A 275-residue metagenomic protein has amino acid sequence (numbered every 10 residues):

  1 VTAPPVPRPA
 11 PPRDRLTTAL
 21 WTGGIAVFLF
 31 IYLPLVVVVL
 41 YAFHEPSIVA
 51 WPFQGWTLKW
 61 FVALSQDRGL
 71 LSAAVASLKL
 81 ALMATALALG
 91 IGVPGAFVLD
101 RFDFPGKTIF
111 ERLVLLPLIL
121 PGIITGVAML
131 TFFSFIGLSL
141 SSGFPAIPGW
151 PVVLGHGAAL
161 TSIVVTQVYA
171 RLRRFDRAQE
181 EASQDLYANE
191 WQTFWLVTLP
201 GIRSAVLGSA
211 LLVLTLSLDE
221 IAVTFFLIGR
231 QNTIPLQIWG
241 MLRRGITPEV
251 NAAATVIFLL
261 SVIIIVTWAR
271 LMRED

Functional and structural regions predicted by a protein language model:
V1-R68, S72-V75, K79, A146 (+2 more regions): N-terminal, non-cleaved signal-anchor transmembrane helix
T2-P11, R15-T22, Y169-Q184, A188-L199 (+1 more regions): C-terminal transmembrane helix and the adjacent membrane-cytosol boundary/short C-terminal tail of inner/organellar
A3-R13, L82-V114, V127, T131-F135 (+3 more regions): Transmembrane-helix boundary motif in ABC transporter permease subunits
P4-T17, P46, L58-G69, L218 (+1 more regions): Interhelical loop and adjacent transmembrane-helix boundary motif in polytopic membrane transport permeases
P7-A10, V49, F53, L58 (+4 more regions): Membrane-interfacial helix termini and adjacent extracytoplasmic/periplasmic loops of multi-pass transporters
G23, F28-L35, L116, G126 (+3 more regions): Transmembrane alpha-helices
F28, S72-K79, L130-I163, A205 (+2 more regions): Loop-to-helix entry region at the N-terminal start of transmembrane alpha-helices in multi-pass membrane transporters
L35, A81-F97, I123, V127 (+7 more regions): Hydrophobic positions within alpha-helical transmembrane segments of bacterial inner-membrane proteins
